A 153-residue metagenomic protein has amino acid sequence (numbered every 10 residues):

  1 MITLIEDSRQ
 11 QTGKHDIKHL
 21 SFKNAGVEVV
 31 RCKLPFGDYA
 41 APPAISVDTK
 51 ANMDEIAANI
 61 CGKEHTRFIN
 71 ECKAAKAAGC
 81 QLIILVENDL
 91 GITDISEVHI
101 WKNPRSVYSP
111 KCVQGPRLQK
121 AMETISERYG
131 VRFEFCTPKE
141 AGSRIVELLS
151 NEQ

Functional and structural regions predicted by a protein language model:
M1-P42, E55-Q153: Non-catalytic C-terminal interaction segments of nucleic acid-processing enzymes
I45-A51: Conserved catalytic cores of phosphodiester-cleaving nucleases, focusing on short active-site segments
